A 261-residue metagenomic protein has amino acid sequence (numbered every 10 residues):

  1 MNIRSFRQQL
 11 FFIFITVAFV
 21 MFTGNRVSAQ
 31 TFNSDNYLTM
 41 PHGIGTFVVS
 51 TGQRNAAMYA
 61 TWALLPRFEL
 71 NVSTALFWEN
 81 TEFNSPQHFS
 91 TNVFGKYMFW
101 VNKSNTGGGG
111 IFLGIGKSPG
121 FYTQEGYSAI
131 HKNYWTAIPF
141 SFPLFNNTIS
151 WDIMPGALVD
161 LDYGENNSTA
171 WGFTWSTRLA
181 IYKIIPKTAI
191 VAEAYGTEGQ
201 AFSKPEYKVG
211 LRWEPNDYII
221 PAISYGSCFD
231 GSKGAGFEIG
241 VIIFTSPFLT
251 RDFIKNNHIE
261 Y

Functional and structural regions predicted by a protein language model:
N2-I13: Bacterial N-terminal signal peptides that target proteins for export
F12-F22: Bacterial N-terminal signal peptides
V27-Y261: Transmembrane beta-barrel domains of Gram-negative outer membranes and organellar outer membranes
